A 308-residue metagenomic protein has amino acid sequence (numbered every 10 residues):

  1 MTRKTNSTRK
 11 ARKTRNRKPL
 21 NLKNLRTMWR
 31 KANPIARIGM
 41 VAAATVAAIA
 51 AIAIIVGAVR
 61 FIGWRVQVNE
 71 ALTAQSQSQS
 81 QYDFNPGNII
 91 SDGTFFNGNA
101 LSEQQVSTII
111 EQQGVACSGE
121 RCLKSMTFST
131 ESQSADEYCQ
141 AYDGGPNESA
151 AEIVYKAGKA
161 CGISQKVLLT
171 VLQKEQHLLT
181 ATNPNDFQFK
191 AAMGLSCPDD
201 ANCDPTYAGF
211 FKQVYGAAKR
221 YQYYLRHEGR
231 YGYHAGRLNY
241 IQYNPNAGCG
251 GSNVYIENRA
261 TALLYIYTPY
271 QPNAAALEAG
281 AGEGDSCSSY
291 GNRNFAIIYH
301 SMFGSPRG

Functional and structural regions predicted by a protein language model:
T2-S102, I109, S196, D200-G308: Non-catalytic cell-wall polysaccharide-engagement segments
G93-Q176: Export/targeting segments at the very N-terminus of extracytoplasmic proteins
K156-C161, T170, K174-L178, A217-H227 (+1 more regions): Structured segments of extracytoplasmic/periplasmic soluble domains in secreted or envelope-associated proteins
K166-L169, T180-N185, R230: Short, solvent-exposed secondary-structure capping/transition elements
K174-E175, Q188, H234: Flexible domain-boundary/linker segments
N185-A201: Substrate-binding/active-site groove segments that recognize and process beta-1,4-linked N-acetyl-hexosamine
